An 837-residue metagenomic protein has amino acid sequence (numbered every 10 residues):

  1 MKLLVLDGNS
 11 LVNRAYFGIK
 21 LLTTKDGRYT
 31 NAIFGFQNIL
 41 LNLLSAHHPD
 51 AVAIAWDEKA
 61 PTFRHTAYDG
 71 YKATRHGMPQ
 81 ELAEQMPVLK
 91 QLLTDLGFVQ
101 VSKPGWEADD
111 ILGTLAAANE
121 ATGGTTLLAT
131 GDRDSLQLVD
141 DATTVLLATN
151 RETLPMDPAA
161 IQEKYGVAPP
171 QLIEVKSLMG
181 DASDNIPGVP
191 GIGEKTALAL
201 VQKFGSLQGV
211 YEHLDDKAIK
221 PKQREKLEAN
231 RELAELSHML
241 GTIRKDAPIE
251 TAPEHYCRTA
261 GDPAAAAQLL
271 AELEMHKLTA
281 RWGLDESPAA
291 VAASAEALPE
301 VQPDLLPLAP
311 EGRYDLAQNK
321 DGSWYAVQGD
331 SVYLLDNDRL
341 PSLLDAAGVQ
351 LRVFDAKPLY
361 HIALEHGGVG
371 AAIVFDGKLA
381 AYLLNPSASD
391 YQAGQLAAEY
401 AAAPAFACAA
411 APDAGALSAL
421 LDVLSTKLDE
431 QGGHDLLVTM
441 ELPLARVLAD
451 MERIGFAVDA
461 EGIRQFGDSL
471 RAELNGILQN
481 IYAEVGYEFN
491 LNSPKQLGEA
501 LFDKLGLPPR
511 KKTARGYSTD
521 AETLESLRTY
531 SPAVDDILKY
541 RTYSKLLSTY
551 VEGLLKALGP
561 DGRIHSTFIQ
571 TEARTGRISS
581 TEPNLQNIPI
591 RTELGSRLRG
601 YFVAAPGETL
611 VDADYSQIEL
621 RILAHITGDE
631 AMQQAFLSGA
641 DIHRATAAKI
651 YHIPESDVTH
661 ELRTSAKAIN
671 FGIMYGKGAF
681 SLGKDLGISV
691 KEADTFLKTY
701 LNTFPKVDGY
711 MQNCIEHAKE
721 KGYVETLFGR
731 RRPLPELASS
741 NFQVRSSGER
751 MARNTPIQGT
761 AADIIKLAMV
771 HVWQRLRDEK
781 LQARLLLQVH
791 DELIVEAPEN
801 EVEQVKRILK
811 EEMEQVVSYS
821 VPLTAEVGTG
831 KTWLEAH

Functional and structural regions predicted by a protein language model:
M1-A129, R133-P155, A159, L233-L236 (+2 more regions): Noncatalytic, basic helical substrate-engagement surface that gates or grips nucleic-acid strands
L3-L4, G8-A53, D69-G70, T74-E81 (+4 more regions): Conserved RNase H-like, two-metal-ion catalytic cores of nucleic-acid enzymes
D50-A53, F98, A121, D140-T144 (+7 more regions): Non-catalytic nucleic-acid-binding/docking modules located in mid-to-C-terminal regions of nucleic-acid enzymes
E152-K176, S183, G322-L448, A472 (+1 more regions): Active-site-proximal helix-loop-helix substrate-binding element of RNase H-like nuclease domains
N230-D338, A347-A356, D413-E593, T609 (+6 more regions): Conserved "right-hand" nucleotidyltransferase catalytic core of DNA-directed polymerases
Y360, H366, K378-A407, A411 (+2 more regions): Function-dense linear segments that define catalytic or interfacial modules in macromolecule-processing proteins
R453, D561, H565-S566, Q570-A573 (+3 more regions): Conserved catalytic core of nucleic-acid polymerases
A472-Q479, A483-V534, N702-R750, N754-P756 (+1 more regions): C-terminal polymerase-core module
